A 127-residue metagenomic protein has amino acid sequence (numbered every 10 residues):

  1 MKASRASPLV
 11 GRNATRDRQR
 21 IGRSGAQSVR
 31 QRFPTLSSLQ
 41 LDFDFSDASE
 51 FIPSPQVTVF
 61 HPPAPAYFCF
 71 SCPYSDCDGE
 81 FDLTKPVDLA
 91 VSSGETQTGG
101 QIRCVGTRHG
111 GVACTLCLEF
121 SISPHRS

Functional and structural regions predicted by a protein language model:
M1-A66, C117-S127: Short, intrinsically disordered terminal segments enriched in charged and Pro/Gly residues
L36-V57, A66-G110: Short recognition patches in nucleic-acid-associated and regulatory proteins
G99-S127: Long, charge-rich boundary regions
